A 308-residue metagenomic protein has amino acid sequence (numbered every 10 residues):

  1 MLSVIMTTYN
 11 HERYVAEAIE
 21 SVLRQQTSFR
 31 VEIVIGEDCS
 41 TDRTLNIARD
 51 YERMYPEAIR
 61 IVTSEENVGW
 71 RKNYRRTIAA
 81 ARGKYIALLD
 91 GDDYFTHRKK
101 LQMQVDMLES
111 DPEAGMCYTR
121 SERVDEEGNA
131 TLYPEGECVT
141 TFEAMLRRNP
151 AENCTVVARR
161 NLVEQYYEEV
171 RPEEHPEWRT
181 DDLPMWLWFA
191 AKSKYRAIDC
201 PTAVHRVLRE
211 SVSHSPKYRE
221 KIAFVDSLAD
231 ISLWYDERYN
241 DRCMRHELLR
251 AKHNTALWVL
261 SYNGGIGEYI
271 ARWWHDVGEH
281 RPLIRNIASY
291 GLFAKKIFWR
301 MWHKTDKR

Functional and structural regions predicted by a protein language model:
M1-S3, E32, P184: Cell-envelope/extracellular polymer assembly enzymes that use nucleotide-activated donors
E20-R30: Short, acidic, metal-binding catalytic loop of nucleotide-sugar glycosyltransferases
E37-N46, E66, D90: A conserved acidic beta->alpha catalytic loop
S64-A81, M103: Glycine-rich, basic loop-to-helix element that forms the pyrophosphate-binding segment of sugar-nucleotide handling
A79, T119, E135-E220, F224: Conserved nucleotide-sugar donor-binding catalytic segment
I86: Short aromatic/hydrophobic "clamp" motif used to bind/position activated sugar donors
K99-L132: Conserved donor NDP-sugar-binding/catalytic core segment of glycosyltransferases
E143-A144, W178, H205-R209, S215-R242 (+1 more regions): Catalytic core of nucleotide-sugar-dependent glycosyltransferases
